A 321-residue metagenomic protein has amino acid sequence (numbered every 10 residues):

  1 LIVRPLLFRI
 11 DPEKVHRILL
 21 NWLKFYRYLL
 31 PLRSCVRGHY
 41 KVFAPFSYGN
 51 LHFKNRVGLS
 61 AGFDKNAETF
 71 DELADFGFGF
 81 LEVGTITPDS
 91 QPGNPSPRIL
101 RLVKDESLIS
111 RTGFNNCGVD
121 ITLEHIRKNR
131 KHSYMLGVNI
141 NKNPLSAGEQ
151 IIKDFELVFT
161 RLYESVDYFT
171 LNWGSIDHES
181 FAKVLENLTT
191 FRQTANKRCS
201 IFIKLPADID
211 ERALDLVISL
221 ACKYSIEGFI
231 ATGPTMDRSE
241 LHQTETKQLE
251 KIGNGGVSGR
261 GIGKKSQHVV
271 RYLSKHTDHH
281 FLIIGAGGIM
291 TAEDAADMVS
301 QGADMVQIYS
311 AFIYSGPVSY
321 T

Functional and structural regions predicted by a protein language model:
L1-F46, S110-N115: An N-cap/entry alpha-helix motif that binds or orients negatively charged groups
D11, L59, L81, T122 (+3 more regions): Conserved, mostly hydrophobic/aromatic
V36-G58, L123-I126: N-terminal amphipathic alpha-helix/helix-capping segment at the start of soluble metabolic enzymes
F53, A61-F63, N115-R130, L136-Q243 (+2 more regions): Conserved alpha/beta-domain cores
T69-E72, I209-A221, M290-D304: Catalytic cores of alpha/beta
T69-T87: Active-site cofactor/substrate anionic-group-binding motifs, chiefly glycine- and Lys/Arg-rich phosphate-binding loops
G84, D89-S133: A gly/proline- and charged-residue-enriched helix-loop-helix capping module
Y320-T321: Conserved small/polar residues in nucleotide/adenosyl-binding loops
